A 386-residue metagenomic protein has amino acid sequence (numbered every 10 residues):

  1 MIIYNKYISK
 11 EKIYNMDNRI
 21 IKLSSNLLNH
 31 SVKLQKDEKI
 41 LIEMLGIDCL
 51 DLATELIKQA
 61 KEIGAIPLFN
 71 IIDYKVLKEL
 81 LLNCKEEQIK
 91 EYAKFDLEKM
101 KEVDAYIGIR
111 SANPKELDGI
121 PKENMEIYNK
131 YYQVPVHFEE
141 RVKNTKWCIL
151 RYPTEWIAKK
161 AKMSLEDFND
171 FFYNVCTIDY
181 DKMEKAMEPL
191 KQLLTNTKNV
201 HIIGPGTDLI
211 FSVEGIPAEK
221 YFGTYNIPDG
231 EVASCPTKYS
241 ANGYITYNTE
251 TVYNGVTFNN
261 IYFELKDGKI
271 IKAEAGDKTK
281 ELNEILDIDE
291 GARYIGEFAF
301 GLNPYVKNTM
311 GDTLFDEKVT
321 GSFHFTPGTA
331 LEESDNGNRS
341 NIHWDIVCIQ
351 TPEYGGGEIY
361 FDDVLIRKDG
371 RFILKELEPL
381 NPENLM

Functional and structural regions predicted by a protein language model:
I2-K12: Short, positively charged and aromatic/hydrophobic N-terminal segments
K10-N242, K375-E376, L380-L385: Active-site bordering "gate/hinge" segments that shape substrate access to catalytic or cofactor-binding pockets
I47-D48, A112-P114, T154, I216 (+7 more regions): Short, glycine-/Ser/Thr-/acidic-enriched flexible segments
P205-G206, L265-D267, F361-V364: Short acidic-glycine loop/turn motifs at beta-strand connectors
Y239-E284: Long, well-ordered mid-to-C-terminal structural blocks that present hydrophobic/aromatic surfaces
N242, F258-N260, D267-I270, R293-E297 (+2 more regions): Active-site lining segments that contact anionic ligands and/or coordinate catalytic metals
K272-R339: Dual-mode signal for accessory low-complexity, basic/Gly-rich regions
M310-L385: Internal helix-turn-beta structural module
